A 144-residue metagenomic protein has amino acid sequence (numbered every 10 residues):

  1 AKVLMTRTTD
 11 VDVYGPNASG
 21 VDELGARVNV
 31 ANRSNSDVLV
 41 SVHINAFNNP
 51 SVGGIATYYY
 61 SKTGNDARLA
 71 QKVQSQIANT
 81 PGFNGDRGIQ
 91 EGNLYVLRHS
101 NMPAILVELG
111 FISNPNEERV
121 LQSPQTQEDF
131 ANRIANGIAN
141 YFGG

Functional and structural regions predicted by a protein language model:
A1-R68: Catalytic-core regions of hydrolytic enzymes
Y14, Y58-Y60, F83, Y95 (+1 more regions): Sequence-level detector for tyrosine residue identity
A26, S75, R119: Charged/polar, solvent-exposed surface patches and flexible loops
N29, S34, S41, N45-N49 (+1 more regions): Active-site-adjacent mobile loop/cap segments within catalytic or ligand-binding domains
S61, I77, F111-S113: Non-catalytic surface loops within mature trypsin-like serine protease
G64-Q90: Active-site-adjacent substrate-binding region of metalloamidase/peptidase-like peptide-processing proteins
